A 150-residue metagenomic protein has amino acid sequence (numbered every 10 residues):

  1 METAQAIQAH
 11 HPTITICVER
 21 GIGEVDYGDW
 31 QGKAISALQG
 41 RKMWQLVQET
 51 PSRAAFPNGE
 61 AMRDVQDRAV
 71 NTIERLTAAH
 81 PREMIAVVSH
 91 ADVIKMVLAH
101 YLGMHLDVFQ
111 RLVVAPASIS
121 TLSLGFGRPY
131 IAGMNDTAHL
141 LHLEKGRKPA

Functional and structural regions predicted by a protein language model:
M1-Q45: Phosphate-coordination/substrate-recognition cap region in phosphate-metabolizing enzymes
T13, V25-S36, A78, E83-M84 (+1 more regions): Acidic, low-complexity terminal tails and accessory targeting/binding regions of phosphate-metabolizing enzymes
M43-D64: Short glycine/proline- and acidic residue-enriched helix-loop micro-motifs that form flexible lids or anion-recognition
Q66, V70-A78, L98: Generic structural signal for well-ordered alpha-helical scaffold segments
H90: Short, conserved phosphate/pyrophosphate- and ester-handling motifs at nucleotide-, phospho-/glycolipid
V93-I94: Alpha-helix capping/helix-boundary segments
